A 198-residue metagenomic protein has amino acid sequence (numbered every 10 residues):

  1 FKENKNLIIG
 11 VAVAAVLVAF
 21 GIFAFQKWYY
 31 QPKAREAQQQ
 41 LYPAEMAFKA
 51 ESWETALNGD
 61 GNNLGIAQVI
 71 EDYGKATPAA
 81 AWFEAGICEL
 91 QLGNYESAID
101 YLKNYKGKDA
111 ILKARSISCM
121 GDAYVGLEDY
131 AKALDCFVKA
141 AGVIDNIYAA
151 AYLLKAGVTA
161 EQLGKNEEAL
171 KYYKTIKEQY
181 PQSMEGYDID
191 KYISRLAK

Functional and structural regions predicted by a protein language model:
V69-A79, L92, K106-A114, A140-A149 (+1 more regions): Short solvent-exposed coil/turn linkers within tandem alpha-helical repeat scaffolds
